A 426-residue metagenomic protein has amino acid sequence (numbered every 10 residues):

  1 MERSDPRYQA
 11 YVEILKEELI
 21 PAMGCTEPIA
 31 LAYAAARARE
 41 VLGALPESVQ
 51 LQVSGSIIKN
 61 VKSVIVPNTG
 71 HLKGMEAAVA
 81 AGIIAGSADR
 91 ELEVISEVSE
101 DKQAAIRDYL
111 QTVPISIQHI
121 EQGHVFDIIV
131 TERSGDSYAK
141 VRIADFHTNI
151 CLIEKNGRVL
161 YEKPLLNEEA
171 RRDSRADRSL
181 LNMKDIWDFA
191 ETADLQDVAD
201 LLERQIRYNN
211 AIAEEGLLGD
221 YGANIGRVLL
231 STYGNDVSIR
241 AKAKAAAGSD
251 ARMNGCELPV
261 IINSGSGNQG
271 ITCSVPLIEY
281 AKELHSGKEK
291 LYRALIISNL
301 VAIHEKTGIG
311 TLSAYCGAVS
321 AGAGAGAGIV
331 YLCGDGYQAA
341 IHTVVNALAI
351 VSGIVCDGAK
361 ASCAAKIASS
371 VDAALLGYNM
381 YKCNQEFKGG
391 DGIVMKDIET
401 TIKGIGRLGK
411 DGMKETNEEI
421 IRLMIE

Functional and structural regions predicted by a protein language model:
M1-V12, L45-K59, D236-G255, G287-E305 (+1 more regions): Acidic-glycine-rich active-site phosphate/pyrophosphate-binding loop
E2-R3, Y8, A22-T26, V53-N60 (+8 more regions): A structural signal for small-residue-enriched, beta-sheet-centric alpha/beta enzyme cores and oligomeric scaffold folds
D5-L42, P46: N-terminal signal-anchor module of multipass membrane proteins
P21-R37, L258-V275, C316-S320: Conserved phosphate/anionic-ligand binding catalytic regions in large, soluble enzymes, centered on
I29-E132: Early transmembrane hairpin of solute transport permeases
A38-V41, P67, Y280-R293, I303-S369 (+1 more regions): Hydrophobic alpha-helical bundle architecture
L45-V49, R90-I95, I117-Q118, Q196-L202 (+8 more regions): Flexible, glycine/charged-enriched surface loops at secondary-structure junctions
L110-G255, I420-E426: Signature of multi-pass transmembrane helix bundles
